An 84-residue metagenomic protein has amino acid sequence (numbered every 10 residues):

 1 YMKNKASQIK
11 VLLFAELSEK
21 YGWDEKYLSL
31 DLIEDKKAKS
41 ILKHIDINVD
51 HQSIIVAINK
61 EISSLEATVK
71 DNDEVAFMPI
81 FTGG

Functional and structural regions predicted by a protein language model:
Y1-G83: Ubiquitin-like/PB1-type beta-grasp interaction modules and other compact soluble beta-rich domains
